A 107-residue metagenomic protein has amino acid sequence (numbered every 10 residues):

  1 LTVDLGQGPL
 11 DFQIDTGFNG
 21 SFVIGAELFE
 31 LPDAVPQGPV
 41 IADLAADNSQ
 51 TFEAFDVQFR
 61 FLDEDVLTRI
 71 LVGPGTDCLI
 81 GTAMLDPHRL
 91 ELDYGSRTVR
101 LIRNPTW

Functional and structural regions predicted by a protein language model:
L1-W107: Pepsin/retropepsin-fold aspartyl endopeptidases
